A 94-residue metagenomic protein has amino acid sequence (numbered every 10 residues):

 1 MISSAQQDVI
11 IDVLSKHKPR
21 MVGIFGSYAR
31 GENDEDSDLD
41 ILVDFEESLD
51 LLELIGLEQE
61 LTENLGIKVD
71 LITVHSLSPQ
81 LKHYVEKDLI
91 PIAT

Functional and structural regions predicted by a protein language model:
M1-G23, A29-E35, E46-T94: Catalytic core of pol beta-like nucleotidyltransferases
G26, D40: Conserved G/P- and acidic residue-centered "switch" motifs that form tight phosphate/ATP-binding loops in soluble
L42-D44: Short hydrophobic/aromatic beta-strand micro-patches that form the beta-sheet surface supporting nucleotide- or nucleic
